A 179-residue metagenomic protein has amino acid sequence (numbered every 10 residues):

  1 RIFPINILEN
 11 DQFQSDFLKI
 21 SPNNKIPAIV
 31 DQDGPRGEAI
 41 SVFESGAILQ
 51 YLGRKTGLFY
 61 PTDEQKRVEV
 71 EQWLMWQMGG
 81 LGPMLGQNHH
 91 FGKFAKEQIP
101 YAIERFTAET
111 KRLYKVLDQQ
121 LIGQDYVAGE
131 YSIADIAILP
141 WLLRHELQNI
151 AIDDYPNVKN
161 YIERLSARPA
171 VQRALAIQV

Functional and structural regions predicted by a protein language model:
R1-E104, A108-K111, D118: GST-like domain detector, emphasizing the conserved glutathione-binding G-site in the N-terminal thioredoxin-like
N6, I133, Q178: Short, solvent-exposed turn/loop segments enriched in Gly/Ser/Thr/Pro and often Arg
G53, W141-L142, L175: Active-site-flanking alpha-helical
G53-R54, I122, S166-A167: Residues at helix-coil transition
L58, Q119-E130, A170-A174: Surface-exposed helix-capping loop/turn segments at secondary-structure junctions
G80, L85-H89, Y126-D154, K159-L165: GST superfamily/GST-like fold recognition
P100-T107, D125, Q148-A151: Active-site rim elements
V158-V179: Long hydrophobic alpha-helical segments typical of transmembrane helices together with their membrane-interfacial
